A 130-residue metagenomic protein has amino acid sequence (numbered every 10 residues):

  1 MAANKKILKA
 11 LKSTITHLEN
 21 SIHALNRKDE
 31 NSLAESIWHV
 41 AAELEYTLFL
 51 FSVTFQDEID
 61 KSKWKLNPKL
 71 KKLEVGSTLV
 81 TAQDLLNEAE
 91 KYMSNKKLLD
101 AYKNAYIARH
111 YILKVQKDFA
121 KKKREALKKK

Functional and structural regions predicted by a protein language model:
M1-K130: Long, charged/polar, soluble alpha-helical segments
